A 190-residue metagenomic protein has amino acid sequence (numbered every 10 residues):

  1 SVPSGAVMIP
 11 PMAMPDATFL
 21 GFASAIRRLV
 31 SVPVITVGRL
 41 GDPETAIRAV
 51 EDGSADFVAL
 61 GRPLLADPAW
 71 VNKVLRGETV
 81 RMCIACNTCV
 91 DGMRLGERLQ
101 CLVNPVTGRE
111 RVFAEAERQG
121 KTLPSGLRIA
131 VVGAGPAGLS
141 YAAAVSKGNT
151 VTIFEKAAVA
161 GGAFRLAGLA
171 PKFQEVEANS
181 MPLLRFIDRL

Functional and structural regions predicted by a protein language model:
S1-V132, P136, S140-V151, V159: Flavin-dependent oxidoreductase catalytic cores
V131-L190: Beta1-alpha1 glycine-rich phosphate/pyrophosphate-binding loop at the start of Rossmann-like nucleotide-binding domains
